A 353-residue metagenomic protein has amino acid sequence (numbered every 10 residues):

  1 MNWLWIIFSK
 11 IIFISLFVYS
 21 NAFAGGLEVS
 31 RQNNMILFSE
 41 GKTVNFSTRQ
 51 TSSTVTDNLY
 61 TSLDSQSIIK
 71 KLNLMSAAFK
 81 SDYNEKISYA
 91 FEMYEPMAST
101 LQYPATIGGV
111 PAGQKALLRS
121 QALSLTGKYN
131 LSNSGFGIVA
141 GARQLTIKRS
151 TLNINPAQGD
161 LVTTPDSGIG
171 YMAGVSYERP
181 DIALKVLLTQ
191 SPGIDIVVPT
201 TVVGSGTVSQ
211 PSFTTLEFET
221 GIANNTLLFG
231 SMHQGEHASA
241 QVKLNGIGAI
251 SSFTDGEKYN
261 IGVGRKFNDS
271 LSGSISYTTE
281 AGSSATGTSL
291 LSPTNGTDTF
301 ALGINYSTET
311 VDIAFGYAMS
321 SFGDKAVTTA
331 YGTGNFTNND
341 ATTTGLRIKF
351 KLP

Functional and structural regions predicted by a protein language model:
M1, S9, S20, L184 (+1 more regions): Generic cytosolic/nucleocytoplasmic N-terminal low-complexity/intrinsically disordered segments
N2-K10, Y19-P104: N-terminal, post-signal peptide beta-strand-biased segments of exported outer-membrane/organellar beta-barrel and other
L16-F17, M172: A broad helix-preferring feature
G25-E28, D57-L63, L74, D82-P353: Outer-membrane beta-barrel porins/channels
